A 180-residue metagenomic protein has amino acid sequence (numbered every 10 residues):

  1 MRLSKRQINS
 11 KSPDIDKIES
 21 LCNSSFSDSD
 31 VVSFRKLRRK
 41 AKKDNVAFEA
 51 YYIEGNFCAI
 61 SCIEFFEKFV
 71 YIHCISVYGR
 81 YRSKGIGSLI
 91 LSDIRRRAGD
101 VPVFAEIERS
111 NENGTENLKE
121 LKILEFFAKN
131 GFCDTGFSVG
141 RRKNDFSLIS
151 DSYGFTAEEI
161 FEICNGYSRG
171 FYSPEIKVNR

Functional and structural regions predicted by a protein language model:
M1-V32, E159-G170, P174, V178-N179: Short amphipathic alpha-helix that is part of the acyltransferase structural core
S24-I53: Active-site rim helix/loop that mediates acceptor-substrate recognition in acyltransferases
V46-A50, I60, F146-L148: Short hydrophobic/aromatic beta-strand element in the GNAT-like acyltransferase core that lines or flanks the acyl-donor
A50, G55-E64, F69-S76: Conserved beta-strand in the GNAT
V77, S83-R97, E120: Conserved acetyl-CoA-binding loop-helix of GNAT-fold acetyltransferases
A98-K119: Conserved GNAT acetyl-CoA-binding A-motif
T115-N117, K122-L124, A128-F146: Conserved catalytic-core motifs of GNAT/GCN5-like acyltransferases
